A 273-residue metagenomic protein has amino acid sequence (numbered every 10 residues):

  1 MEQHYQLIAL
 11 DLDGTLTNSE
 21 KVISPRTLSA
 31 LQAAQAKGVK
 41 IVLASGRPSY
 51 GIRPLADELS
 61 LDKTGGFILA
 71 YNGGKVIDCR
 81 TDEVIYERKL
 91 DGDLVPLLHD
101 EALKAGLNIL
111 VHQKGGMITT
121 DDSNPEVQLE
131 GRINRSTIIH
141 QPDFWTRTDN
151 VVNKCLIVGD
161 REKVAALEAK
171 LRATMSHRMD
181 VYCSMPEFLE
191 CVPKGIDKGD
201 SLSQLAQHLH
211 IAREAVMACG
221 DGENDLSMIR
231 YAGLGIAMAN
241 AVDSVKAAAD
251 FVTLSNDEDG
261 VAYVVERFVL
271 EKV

Functional and structural regions predicted by a protein language model:
E2-L7, S24, L189-V273: Mg2+-dependent phosphoryl-transfer enzymes with acidic/Ser/Thr/Gly-rich catalytic loops
H4-E20: Asp-based phosphoryl-transfer active-site loop
P25-E126: Active-site phosphate-binding/coordination module
T27, I52-A56, L167, L171 (+3 more regions): Hydrophobic packing residues within well-ordered alpha-helices of enzyme cores
G38-V42, T64-G66, K154, E214-A215 (+1 more regions): Short active-site oxyanion
E58-D62, Y86-E87, E126-E130, K198-G199 (+2 more regions): Short, hinge-like loop/turn segments at secondary-structure boundaries
L59, T64, N72, M175-H177 (+2 more regions): Short, structured coil segments at secondary-structure junctions
E101, A105-C219, E223, M228: Conserved acidic, metal-coordinating active-site core of Asp-based, Mg2+-dependent phosphoryl-transfer enzymes
